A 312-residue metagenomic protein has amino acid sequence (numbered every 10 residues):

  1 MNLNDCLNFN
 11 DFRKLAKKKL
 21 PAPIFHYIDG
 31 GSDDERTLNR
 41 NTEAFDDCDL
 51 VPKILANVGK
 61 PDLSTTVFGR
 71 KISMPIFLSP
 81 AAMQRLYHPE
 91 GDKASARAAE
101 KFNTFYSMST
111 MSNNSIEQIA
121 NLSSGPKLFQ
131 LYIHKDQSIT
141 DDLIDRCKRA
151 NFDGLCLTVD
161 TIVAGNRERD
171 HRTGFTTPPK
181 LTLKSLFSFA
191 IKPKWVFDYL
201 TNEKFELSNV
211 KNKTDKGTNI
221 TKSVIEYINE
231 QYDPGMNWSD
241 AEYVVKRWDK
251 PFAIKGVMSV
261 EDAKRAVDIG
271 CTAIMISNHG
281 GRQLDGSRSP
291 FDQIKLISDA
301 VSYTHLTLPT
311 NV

Functional and structural regions predicted by a protein language model:
N2-G69, P178-M236: An N-cap/entry alpha-helix motif that binds or orients negatively charged groups
P21, L78, A99, L157 (+2 more regions): Conserved, mostly hydrophobic/aromatic
S73-S109: Glycine-rich active-site/cofactor-binding loop and its immediate structural neighborhood
I76-S79, Y106-M108, K127-L131, L155 (+3 more regions): Hydrophobic faces of well-ordered beta-strands that scaffold small-molecule active sites in alpha/beta enzyme cores
K101-L122, P126-I139: A gly/proline- and charged-residue-enriched helix-loop-helix capping module
T110-S112, H134, G235, I254-V260 (+1 more regions): Glycine-rich beta-to-alpha transition loops that act as phosphate-gripper elements at the mouths of alpha/beta enzyme
D145-L155, I162-A300: Alpha/beta enzyme core
H305-V312: Single conserved hydrophobic/aromatic residue that forms the stacking wall/gate of nucleotide- or nucleobase-binding
